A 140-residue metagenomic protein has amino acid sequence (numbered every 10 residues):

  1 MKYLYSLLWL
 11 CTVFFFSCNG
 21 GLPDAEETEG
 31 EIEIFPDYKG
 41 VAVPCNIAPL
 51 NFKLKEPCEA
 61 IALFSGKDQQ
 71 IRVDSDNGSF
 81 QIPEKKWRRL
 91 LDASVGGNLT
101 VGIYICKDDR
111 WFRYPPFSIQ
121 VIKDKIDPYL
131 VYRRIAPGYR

Functional and structural regions predicted by a protein language model:
M1-A25: Bacterial Sec-dependent N-terminal signal peptides
C18-R140: Sequence signature of WD/YWTD-type beta-propeller architectures
